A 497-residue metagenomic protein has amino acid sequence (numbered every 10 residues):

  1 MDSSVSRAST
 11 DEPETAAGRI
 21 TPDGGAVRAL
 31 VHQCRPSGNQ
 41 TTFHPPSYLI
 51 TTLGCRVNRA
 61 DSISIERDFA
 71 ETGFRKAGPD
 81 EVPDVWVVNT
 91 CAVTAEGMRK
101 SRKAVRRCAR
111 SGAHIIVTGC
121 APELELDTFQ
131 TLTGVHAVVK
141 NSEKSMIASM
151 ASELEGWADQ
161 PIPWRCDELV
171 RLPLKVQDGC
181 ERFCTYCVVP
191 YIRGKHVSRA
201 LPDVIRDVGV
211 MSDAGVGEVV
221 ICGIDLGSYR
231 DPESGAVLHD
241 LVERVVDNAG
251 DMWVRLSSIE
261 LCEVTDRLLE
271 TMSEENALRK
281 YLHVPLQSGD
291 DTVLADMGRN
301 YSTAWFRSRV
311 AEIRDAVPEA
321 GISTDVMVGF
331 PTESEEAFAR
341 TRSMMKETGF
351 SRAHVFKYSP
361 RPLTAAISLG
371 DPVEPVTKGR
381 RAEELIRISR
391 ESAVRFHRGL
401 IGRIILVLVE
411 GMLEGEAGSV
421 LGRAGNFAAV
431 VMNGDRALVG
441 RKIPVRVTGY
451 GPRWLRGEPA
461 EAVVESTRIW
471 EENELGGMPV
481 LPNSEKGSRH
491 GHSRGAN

Functional and structural regions predicted by a protein language model:
D2-V5, T10, H32-C34, P360 (+1 more regions): Terminal RNA-binding accessory module
D2-Y229, S234-V237, R267, L282 (+5 more regions): Proteins enriched for Cys/Gly/acidic motifs involved in redox and nucleic-acid/cofactor modification
F74, A113, H136, D251-M252 (+2 more regions): A structural micro-motif
V88, E123, C222-I224, I259 (+5 more regions): Short loop/turn motifs enriched for small/polar and acidic residues
E96, K100, D231-R352, I367 (+2 more regions): Conserved AdoMet/S-adenosylmethionine-binding subsite of the radical SAM
S145, R182, G227, D291-T292 (+2 more regions): Glycine-centered loop/turn positions within well-structured domains that cap or flank conserved ligand/cofactor-binding
D167-V170, C180-R182, L278, S288 (+5 more regions): Short flexible coil/turn linkers enriched for glycine and charged/polar residues that connect secondary-structure
V204, I221, L256, V284 (+6 more regions): Conserved, mostly hydrophobic/aromatic
